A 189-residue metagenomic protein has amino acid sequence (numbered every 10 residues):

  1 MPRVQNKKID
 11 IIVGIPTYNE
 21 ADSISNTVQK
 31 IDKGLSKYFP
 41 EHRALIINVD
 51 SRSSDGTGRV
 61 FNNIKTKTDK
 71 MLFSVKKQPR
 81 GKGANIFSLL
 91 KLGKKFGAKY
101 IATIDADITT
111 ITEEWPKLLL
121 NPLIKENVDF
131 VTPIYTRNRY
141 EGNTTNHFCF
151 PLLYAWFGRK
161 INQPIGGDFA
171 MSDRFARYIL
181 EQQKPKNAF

Functional and structural regions predicted by a protein language model:
D10-I12, L45: Cell-envelope/extracellular polymer assembly enzymes that use nucleotide-activated donors
E20-S36: Short, well-formed alpha-helical segments that are part of the catalytic scaffolds of diverse glycosyltransferases
D50-R59: A conserved acidic beta->alpha catalytic loop
R59-N62, K76-F96: Glycine-rich, basic loop-to-helix element that forms the pyrophosphate-binding segment of sugar-nucleotide handling
A98-T109: Short beta-strand-to-loop acidic/aromatic patch adjacent to the donor-nucleotide binding site
T112-P133: Conserved donor-nucleotide/metal-binding helix-loop-beta segment in metal-dependent transferases, i.e., the alpha-helix
V131-N143: Short beta-strand-to-loop element that shapes/binds the nucleotide-sugar donor at the catalytic cleft/hinge
G142-F189: Conserved catalytic loops of nucleotide-sugar-dependent glycosyltransferases that act on lipid-linked
